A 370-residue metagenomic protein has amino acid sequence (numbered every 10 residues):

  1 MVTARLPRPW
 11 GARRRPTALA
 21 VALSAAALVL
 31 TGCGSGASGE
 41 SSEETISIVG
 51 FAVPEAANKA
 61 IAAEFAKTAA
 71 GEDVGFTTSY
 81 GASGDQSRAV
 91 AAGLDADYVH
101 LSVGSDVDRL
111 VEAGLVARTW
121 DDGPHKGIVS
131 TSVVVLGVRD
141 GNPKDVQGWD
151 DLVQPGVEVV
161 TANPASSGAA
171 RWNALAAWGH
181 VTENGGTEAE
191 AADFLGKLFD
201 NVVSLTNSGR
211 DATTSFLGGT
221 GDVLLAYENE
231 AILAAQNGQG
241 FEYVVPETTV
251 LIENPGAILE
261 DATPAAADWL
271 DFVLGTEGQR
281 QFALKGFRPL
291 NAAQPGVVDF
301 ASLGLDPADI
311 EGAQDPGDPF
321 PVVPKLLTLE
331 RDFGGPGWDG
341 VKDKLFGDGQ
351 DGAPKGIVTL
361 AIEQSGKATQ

Functional and structural regions predicted by a protein language model:
T3-A20: Bacterial N-terminal signal peptides that target proteins for export
T3-R5, T263-Q370: Extracellular/periplasmic juxtamembrane helices and adjacent flexible linkers that interface with membrane partners
A27-G32: C-terminal motif of bacterial Sec signal peptides marking the signal peptidase cleavage site
G34-A37: Bacterial signal peptide processing site
G39-S166, G304, I362, G366-K367: N-terminal segment of the mature folded domain
A63-T68, D150-R210: Ligand-binding cleft/hinge of the Venus flytrap
I128-L136, L195-L198, L205-T206, Q236-A267 (+2 more regions): Periplasmic-binding protein-like
N184-T249, P255: Ligand-binding pocket segment of bilobal, Venus flytrap-like solute-binding proteins
